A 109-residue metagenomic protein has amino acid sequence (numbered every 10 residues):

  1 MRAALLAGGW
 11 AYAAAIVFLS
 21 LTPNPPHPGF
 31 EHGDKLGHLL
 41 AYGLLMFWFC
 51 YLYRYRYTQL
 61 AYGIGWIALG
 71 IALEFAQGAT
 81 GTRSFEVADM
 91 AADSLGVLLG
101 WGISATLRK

Functional and structural regions predicted by a protein language model:
M1-A4, Y55-G63, V87: Membrane-helix interface segments
M1-C50: "…centered on the first transmembrane helix and the immediately adjacent amphipathic helix/loop
W10, V17, L39, L44 (+3 more regions): Residue-level signature of the transmembrane alpha-helical core of multi-pass small-molecule transporters
A15-S20, M46-C50, W66-E74, V97 (+1 more regions): Alpha-helical transmembrane segments of multi-pass membrane proteins
L21-P28, R54, G78, T82-E86 (+1 more regions): Transmembrane helix-loop junctions in multipass membrane proteins, especially transporters and channels
P23, L40, L73, S84 (+2 more regions): Short, flexible micro-motifs
G29-K35, L73-L95: Interfacial helix-loop-helix junctions of multi-pass membrane proteins
L40-Y55, Q59, V97-R108: Membrane-interfacial alpha-helical segments at the cytosolic side of multi-pass membrane proteins
